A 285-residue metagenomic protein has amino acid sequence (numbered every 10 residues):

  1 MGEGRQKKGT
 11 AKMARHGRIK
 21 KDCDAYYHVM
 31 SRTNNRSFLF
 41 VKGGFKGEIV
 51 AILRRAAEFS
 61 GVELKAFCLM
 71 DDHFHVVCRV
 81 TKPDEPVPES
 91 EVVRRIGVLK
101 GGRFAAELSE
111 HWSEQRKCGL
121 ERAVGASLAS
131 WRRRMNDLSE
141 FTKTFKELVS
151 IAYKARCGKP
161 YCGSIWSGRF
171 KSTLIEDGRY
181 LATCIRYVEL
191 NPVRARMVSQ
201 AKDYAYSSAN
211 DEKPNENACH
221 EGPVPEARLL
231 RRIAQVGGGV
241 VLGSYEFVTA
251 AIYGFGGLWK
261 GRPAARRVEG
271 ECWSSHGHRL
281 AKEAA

Functional and structural regions predicted by a protein language model:
M1-A285: Short catalytic/metal-binding and nucleic-acid-binding patches
